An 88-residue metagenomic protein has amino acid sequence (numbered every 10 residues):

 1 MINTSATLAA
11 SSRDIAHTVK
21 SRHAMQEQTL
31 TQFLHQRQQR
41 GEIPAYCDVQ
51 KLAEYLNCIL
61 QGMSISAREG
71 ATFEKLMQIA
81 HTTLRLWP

Functional and structural regions predicted by a protein language model:
M1-D14: Amphipathic alpha-helical segments used for helix-helix packing
I2, A45-S66, I79-L86: Hydrophobic alpha-helical segments that form the core of small-molecule binding pockets and/or dimer interfaces
T7, S64-R68, T72: Amphipathic alpha-helical interaction elements
R13-Q39, K51: Amphipathic alpha-helical packing segments from all-alpha helical-bundle domains
A24-Q36, I59, E69-P88: C-terminal peripheral helix-coil segments that are non-catalytic and often amphipathic
